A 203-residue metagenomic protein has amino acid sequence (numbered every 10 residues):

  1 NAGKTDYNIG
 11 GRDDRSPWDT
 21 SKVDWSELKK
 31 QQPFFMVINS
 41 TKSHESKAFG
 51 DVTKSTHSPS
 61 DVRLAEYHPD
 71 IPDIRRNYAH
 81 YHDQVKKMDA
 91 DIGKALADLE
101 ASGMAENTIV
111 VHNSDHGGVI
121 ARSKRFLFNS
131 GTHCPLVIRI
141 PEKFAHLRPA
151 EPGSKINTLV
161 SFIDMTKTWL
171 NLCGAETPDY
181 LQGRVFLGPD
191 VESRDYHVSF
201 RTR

Functional and structural regions predicted by a protein language model:
N1-F49, R184, P189-R201: Catalytic-site neighborhoods of secreted/periplasmic enzymes that process anionic sulfate/phosphate groups
S26-N77, H116-L127, K143-A145: Active-site His/acidic residue clusters
F35-S40, V85-M88, I92, L99 (+3 more regions): Beta-strand elements within well-structured catalytic alpha/beta cores of enzymes that handle phosphate/sulfate esters
P59-V111, K143-F144, L172: A long, amphipathic alpha-helix that forms part of the scaffold/cap immediately adjacent to metal-dependent active
I74-V85, S123, R148-V160, C173-T177: Active-site rim elements
A79, K86-G93, V160-K167, L181-R184: A structural signal for well-ordered alpha-helical segments within the folded catalytic domains of diverse enzymes
D98-P152, S161, H197-R203: Histidine-centered active-site microenvironments of extracellular/periplasmic hydrolases and transferases
G118-I120, D164-T166, C173-R203: C-terminal cap/loop subdomain of S1 sulfatases and analogous C-terminal strand-loop tails that border
